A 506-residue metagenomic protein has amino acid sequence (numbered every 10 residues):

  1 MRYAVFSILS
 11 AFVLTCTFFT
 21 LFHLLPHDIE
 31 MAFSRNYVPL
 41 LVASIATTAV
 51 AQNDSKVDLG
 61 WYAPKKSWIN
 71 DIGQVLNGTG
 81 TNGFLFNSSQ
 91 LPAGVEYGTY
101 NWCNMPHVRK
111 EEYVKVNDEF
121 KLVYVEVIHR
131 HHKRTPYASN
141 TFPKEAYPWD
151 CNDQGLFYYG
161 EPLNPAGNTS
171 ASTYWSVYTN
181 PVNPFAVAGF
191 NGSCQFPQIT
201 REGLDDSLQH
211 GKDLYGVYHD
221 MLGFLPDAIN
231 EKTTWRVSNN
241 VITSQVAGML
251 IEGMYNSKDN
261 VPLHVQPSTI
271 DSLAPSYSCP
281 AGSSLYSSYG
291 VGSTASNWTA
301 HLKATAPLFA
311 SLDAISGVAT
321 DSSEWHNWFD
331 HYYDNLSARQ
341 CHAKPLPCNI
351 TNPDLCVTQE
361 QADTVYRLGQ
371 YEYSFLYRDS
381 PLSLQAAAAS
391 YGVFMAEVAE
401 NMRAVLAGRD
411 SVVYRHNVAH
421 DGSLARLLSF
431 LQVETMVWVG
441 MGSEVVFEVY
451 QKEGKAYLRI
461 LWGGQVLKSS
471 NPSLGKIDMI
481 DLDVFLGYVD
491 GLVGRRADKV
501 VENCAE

Functional and structural regions predicted by a protein language model:
M1-A11, M31-Q52: Fungal secretory targeting signals
F6, V13-F18, I29, A43-A46 (+2 more regions): A detector of low-complexity, intrinsically disordered, Ser/Thr/Gly/Pro/Ala-rich segments
L14-P26, V42-W61: N-terminal signal peptide
T20-H27, M31, R35-Y37, T47-A51 (+2 more regions): Short, flexible coil/linker elements and helix-boundary hinge sites characteristic of intrinsically disordered
H23, R35-I45, D227, V439 (+1 more regions): A generic structural signal for short, solvent-exposed coil/turn residues that cap or connect secondary-structure
L24-D28, L40, K65, A93: Generic low-complexity segments that are intrinsically disordered, proline-rich and/or Lys/Arg-biased
Q52-T234, S238-R415, A419-E506: Signature for phosphate-centric chemistry
